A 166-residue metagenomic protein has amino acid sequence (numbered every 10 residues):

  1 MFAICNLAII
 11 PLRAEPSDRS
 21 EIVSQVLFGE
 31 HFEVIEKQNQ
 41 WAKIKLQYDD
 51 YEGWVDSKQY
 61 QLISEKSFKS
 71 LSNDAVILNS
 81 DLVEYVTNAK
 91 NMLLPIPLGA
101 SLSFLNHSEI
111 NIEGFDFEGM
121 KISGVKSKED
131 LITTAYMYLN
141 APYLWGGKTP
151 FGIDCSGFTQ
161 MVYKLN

Functional and structural regions predicted by a protein language model:
M1-L7, S17, E21-S24, F28-H31 (+2 more regions): Boundary regions of SH3-family modules and the immediately adjacent low-complexity/disordered segments in eukaryotic
R13-E15: Core beta-strand residues in small-molecule sensory/regulatory alpha/beta domains
K128-N166: Catalytic cores of peptidoglycan-degrading enzymes
